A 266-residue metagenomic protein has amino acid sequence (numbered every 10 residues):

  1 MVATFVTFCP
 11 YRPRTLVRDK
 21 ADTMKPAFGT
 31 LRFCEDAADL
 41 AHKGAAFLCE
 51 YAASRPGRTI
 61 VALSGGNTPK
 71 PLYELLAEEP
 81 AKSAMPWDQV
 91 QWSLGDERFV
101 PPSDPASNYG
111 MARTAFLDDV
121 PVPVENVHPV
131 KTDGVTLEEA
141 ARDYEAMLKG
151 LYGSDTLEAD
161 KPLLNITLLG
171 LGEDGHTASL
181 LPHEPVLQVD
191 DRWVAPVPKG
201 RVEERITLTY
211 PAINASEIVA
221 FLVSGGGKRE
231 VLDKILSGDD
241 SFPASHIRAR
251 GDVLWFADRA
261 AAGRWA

Functional and structural regions predicted by a protein language model:
D22-V61, E138: N-terminal glycine-/serine-/threonine-rich phosphate-binding loop
M24-F28, M85-T167: Ligand-binding beta-strand-loop-alpha-helix segment within the catalytic cores of soluble metabolic enzymes
A53-P80: Glycine-rich N-terminal segment of FAD-binding domains in flavoprotein oxidoreductases, spanning the beta-loop-helix
L63-T68, L169-E173, S224: Glycine-rich beta-strand-to-loop/alpha-helix junction loops that act as flexible
E74-M85, G110, T114, P182-D190: A glycine- and small-aliphatic-rich helix-loop capping segment at beta-alpha/alpha-beta transitions that lines
I166-P211: Class I SAM-dependent methyltransferase SAM-binding "motif I" and its flanking Rossmann-like core
E217-A266: ATP/nucleoside-binding phosphotransfer catalytic cores, i.e., glycine-rich phosphate-binding loops
